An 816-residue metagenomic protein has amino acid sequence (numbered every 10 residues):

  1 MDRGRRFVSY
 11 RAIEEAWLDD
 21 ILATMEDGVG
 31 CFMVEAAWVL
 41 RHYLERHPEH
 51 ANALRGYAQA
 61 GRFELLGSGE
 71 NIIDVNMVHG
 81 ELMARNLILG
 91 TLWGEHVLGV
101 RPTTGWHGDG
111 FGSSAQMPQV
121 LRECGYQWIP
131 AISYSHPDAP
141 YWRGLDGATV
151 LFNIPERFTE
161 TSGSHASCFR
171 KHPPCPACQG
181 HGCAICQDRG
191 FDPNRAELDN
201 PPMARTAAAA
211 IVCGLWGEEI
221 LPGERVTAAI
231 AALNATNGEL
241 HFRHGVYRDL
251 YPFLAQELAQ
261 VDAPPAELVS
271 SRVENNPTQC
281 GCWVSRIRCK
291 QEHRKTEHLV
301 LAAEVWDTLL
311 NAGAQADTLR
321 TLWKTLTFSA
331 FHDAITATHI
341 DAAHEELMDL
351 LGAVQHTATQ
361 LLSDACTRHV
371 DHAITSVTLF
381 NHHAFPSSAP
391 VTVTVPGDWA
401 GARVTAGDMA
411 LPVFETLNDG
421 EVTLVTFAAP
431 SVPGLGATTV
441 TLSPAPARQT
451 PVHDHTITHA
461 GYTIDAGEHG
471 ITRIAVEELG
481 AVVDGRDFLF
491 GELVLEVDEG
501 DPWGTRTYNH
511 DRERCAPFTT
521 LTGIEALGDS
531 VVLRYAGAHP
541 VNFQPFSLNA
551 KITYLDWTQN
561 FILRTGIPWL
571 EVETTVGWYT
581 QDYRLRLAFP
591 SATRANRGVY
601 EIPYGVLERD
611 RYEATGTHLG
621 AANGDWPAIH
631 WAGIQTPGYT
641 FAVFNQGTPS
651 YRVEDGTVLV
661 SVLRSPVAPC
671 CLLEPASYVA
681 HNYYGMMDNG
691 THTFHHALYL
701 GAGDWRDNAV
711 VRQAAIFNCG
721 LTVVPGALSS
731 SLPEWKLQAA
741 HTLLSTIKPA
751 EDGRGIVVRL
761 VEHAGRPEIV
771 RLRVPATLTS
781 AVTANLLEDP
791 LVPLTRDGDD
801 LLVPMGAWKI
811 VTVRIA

Functional and structural regions predicted by a protein language model:
M1-E81, R85, G94, E123 (+2 more regions): N-terminal catalytic cores of secreted or lumenal carbohydrate-active enzymes
M1-G28, S167-F169, C178, C186 (+8 more regions): Terminal accessory/targeting
M25, L258-T375, G720: Metal- or metallocofactor-binding catalytic centers and their adjacent structured scaffolds across diverse enzyme
V34-W38, R122, A131-D146, P202-C282 (+5 more regions): C-terminal domain-boundary segment and adjacent tail
E49-S68, P118-D138, W142-L151: Acidic, His- and aromatic-enriched active-site or binding-groove loops in soluble protein domains that engage sugars
V75-H96, F158-K171, N194-A204: Alpha-helical scaffold elements lining the catalytic groove of polysaccharide deacetylases
L98-D138, P193, V226: Catalytic domains of cell-wall/extracellular-matrix polysaccharide-remodeling enzymes, centered on de-N-acetylation
M117-V120, H136, I154-P155, S167-Q179 (+7 more regions): C-terminal (or distal) subdomains of carbohydrate-active enzymes
